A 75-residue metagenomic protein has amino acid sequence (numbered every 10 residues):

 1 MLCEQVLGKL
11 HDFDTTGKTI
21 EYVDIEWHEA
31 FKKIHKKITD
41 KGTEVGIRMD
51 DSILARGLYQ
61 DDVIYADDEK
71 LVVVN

Functional and structural regions predicted by a protein language model:
M1-I34: Extended boundary segments
E21-D24, R48, R56: Phosphate-interaction motifs
H35-D40, I64: Short acidic-hydrophobic surface loop/beta-edge motif
T39-I53: Short, structured beta-strand/loop micro-motifs enriched in basic residues and often containing a Trp
V45, V63-I64: Short beta-strand segments in beta-sandwich/barrel cores
A55-L58, I64: Short, well-ordered loop/turn sites that connect or cap secondary structure elements
K70-N75: Short, Lys/Arg- and Gly-enriched loop/turn segments at beta-strand edges
